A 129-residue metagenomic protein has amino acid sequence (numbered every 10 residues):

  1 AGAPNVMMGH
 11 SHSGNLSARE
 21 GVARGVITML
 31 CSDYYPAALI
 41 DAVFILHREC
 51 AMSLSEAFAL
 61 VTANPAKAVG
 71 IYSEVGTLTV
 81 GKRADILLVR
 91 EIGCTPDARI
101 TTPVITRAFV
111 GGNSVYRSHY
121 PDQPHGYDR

Functional and structural regions predicted by a protein language model:
A1-V89: His/Asp/Glu-enriched, well-ordered alpha-helical/loop segment that forms or immediately abuts the divalent-metal
K67, V80-R129: C-terminal cap of metal-dependent C-N hydrolases
